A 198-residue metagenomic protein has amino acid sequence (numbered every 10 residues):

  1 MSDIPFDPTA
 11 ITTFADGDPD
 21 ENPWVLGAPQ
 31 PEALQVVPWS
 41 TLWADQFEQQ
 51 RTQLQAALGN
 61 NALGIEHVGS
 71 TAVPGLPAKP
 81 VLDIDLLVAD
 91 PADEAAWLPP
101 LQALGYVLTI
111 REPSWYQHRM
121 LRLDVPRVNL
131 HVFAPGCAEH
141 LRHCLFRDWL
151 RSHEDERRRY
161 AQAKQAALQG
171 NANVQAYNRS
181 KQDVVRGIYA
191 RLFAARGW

Functional and structural regions predicted by a protein language model:
S2-E66: Helical scaffold of the NTase/Pol beta-like nucleotidyltransferase catalytic core
P31, V81-D83, L145: Short, solvent-exposed beta-strand edge segments and adjacent coil->beta transition regions
V37-L54, V88-D124: Metal-dependent nucleotidyltransferase catalytic core
Q53-A92: Active-site nucleotide-donor binding segment shared across nucleotidyl transfer reactions
P80-L82, L104, P126: A generic structural signal for short beta-strands and their flanking turns/coil linkers
I84-D85, R127-A134: A short acidic-to-branched-hydrophobic micro-motif
V132, A138-W198: Catalytic cores of NTP-dependent nucleotidyl/adenyl transfer enzymes across multiple folds
